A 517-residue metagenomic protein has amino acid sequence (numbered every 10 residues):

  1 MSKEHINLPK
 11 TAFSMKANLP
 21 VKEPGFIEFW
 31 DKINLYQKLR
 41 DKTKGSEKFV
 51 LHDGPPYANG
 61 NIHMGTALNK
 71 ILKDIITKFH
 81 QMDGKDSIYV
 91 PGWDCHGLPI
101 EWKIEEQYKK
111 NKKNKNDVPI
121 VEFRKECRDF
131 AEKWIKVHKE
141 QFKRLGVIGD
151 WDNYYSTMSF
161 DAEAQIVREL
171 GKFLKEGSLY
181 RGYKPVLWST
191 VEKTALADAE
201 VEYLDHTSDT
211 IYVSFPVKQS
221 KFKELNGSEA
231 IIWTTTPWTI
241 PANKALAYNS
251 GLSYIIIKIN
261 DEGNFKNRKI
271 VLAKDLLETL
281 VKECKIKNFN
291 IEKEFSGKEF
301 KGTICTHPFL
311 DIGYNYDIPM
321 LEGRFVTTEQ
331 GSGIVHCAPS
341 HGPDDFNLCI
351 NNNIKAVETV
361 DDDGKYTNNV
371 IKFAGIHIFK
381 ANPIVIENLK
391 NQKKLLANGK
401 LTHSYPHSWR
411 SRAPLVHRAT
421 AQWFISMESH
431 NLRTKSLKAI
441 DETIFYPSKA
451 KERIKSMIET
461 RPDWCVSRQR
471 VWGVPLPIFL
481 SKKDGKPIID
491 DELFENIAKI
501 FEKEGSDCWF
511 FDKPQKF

Functional and structural regions predicted by a protein language model:
M1-K16, G65-I76, L98-Q107, K274-I286 (+2 more regions): Short, charge-rich amphipathic segments
S2-A12, K16-L19, I27-I33, E105-P241 (+3 more regions): Residue patterns forming the tRNA-binding/recognition surfaces of aminoacyl-tRNA synthetases and related DALR
E23-R40, I286-G302: Amphipathic alpha-helical blocks
D41-I104, I166, I232-T239, A247 (+4 more regions): N-terminal catalytic cores of NTP/NDP-binding nucleotidyl/phosphoryl-transfer enzymes
E47, D209, Y316: Residue-level signal for beta-strand positions within conserved beta-sheet cores that form or flank
D53, A58, K85, V90 (+9 more regions): Exposed boundary/loop context
D83, Y89-P91, G263-K266, G485: Internal hydrophobic scaffold segments of catalytic domains
D86, A242-Y248, L252-D363, M427-R433: Catalytic alpha/beta core of large soluble enzyme barrels
